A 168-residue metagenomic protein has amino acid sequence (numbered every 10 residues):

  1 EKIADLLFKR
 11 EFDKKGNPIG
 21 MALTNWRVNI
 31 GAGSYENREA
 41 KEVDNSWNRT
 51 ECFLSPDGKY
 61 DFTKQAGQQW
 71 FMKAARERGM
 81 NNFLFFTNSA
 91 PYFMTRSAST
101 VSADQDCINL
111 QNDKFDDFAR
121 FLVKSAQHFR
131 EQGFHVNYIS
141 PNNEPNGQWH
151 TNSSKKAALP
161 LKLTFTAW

Functional and structural regions predicted by a protein language model:
E1-N137, P141, T151, A157-T166: N-terminal catalytic cores of secreted or lumenal carbohydrate-active enzymes
P145-G147: Short, surface-exposed loop/turn segments at secondary-structure boundaries that line and modulate
